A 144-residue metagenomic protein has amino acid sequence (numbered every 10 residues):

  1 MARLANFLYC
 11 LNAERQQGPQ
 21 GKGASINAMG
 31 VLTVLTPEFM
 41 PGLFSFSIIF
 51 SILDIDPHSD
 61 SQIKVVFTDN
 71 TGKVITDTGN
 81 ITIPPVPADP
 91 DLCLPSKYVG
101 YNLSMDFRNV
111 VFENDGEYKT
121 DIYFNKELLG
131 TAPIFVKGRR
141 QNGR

Functional and structural regions predicted by a protein language model:
A2-E113, D121-F124, L128-R144: Contiguous segments within soluble domain cores/interaction surfaces
G116: Aromatic-lined ligand-binding clefts that engage carbohydrates, nucleic acids, or primary amines
